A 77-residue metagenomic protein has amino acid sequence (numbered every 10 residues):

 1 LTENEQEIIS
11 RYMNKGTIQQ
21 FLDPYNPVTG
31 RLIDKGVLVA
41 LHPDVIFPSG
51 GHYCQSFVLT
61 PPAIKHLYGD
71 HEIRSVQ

Functional and structural regions predicted by a protein language model:
L1-Y25, Y68, E72-Q77: Short amphipathic alpha-helical interface segments
Q20-C54, V76: Short amphipathic alpha-helical interaction segments
F47-Q77: Short, amphipathic alpha-helical interaction segments positioned at domain boundaries
